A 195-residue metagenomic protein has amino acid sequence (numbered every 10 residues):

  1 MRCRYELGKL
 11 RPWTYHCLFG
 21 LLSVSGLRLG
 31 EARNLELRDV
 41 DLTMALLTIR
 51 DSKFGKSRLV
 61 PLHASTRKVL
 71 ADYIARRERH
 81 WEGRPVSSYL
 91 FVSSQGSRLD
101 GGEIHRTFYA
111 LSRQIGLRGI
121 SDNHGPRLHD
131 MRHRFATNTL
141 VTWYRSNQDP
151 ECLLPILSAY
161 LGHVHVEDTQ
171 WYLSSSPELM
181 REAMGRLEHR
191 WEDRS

Functional and structural regions predicted by a protein language model:
M1-S195: Conserved catalytic core of the tyrosine transesterase superfamily
